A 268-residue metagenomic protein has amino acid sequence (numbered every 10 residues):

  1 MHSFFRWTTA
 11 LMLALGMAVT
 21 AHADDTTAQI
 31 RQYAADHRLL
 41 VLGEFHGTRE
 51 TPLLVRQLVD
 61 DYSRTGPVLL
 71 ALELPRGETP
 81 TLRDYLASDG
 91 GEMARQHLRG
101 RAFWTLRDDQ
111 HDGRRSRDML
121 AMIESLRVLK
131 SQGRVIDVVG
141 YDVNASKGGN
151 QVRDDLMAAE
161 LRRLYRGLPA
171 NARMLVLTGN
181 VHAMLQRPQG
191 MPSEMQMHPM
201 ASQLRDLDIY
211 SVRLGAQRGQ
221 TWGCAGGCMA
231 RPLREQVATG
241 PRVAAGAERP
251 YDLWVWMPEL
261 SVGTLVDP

Functional and structural regions predicted by a protein language model:
M1-T9: Bacterial N-terminal signal peptides that target proteins for export
H2, V19-H22: N-terminal short leaders/motifs
T8-A18: Bacterial N-terminal signal peptides
A21-P268: Compositional signal for N-terminal targeting/processing segments
